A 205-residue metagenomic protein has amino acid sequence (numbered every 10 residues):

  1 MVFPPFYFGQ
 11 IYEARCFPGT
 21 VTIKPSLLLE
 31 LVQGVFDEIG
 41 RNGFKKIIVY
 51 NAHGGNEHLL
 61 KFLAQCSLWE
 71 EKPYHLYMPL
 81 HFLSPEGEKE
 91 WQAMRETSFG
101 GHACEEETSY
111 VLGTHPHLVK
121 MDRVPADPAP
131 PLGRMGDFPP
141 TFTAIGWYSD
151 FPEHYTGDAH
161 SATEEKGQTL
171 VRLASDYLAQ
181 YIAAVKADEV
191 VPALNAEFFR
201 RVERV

Functional and structural regions predicted by a protein language model:
M1-K46, G54-V205: Extended, histidine- and acidic-residue-enriched regions that form the cofactor-binding/catalytic faces
